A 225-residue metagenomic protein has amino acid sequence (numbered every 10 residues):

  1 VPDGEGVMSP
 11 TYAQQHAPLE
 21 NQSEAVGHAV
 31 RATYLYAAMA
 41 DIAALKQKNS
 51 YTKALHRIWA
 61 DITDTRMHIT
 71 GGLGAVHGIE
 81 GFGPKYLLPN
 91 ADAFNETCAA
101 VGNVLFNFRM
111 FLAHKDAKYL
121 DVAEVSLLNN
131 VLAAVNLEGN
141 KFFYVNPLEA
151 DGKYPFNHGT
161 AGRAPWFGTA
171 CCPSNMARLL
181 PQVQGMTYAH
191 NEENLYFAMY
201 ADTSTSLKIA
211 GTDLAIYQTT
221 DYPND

Functional and structural regions predicted by a protein language model:
V1-D225: Glycan-recognition and catalytic cores of secretory/periplasmic carbohydrate-active enzymes
